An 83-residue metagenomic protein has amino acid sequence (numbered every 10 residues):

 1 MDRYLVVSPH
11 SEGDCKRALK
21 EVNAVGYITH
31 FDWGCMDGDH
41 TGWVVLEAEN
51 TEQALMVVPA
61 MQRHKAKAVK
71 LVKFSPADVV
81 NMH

Functional and structural regions predicted by a protein language model:
M1-H83: Conserved, structured core segments of small domains
